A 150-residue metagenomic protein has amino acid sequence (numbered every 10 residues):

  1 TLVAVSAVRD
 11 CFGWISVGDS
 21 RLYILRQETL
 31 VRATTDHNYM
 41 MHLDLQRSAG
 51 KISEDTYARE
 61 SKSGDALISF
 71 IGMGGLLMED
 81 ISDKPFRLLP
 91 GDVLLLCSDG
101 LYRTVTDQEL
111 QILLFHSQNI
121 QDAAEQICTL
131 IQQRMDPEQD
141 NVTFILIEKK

Functional and structural regions predicted by a protein language model:
T1-R26, R32: Conserved catalytic micro-motifs used in adenylation/nucleotidyl-transfer and phosphoryl/amide- and methyl-transfer
V3-R9, D83-P90: A short acidic-Thr-Gly-centered motif at the start of a beta-strand
D10, Y39, D107-L110: Primarily the active-site beta-strand->alpha-helix module of PP2C/PPM metal-dependent phosphatases, and frequently
C11, E79-K84, T129-Q132: Glycine-rich, charged/polar anion/phosphate-binding loops that engage phosphate groups from diverse ligands
S16-R21, A66-G75, P85-L113, I147: Conserved beta-strand-loop-short alpha-helix elements that form and flank the Mn2+/Mg2+-coordinating active site
T35-L88: Conserved, helical-rich catalytic subdomain that frames metal- and/or nucleotide-binding sites in enzyme alpha/beta
Y57, Q111-D136: Helix-loop-helix
